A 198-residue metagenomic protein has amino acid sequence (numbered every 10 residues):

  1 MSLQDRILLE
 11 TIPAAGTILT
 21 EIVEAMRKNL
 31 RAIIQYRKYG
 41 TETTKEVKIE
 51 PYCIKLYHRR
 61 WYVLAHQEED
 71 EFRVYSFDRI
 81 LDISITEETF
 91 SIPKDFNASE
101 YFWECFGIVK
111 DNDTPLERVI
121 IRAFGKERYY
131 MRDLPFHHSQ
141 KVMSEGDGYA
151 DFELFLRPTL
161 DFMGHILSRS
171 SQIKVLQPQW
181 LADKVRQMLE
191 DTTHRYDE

Functional and structural regions predicted by a protein language model:
M1-R37: Bulky hydrophobic/aromatic content
V23-Q67, R73: Loop-centered beta-sheet repeat module
E46-K48, V74-F77, D82, R118-I120 (+1 more regions): Well-ordered beta-strand positions in beta-sheet-rich domains
E69-Y101: Flexible linker/loop signature enriched in Pro/Ser/Thr and Pro/Gly
W103-E198: Polybasic (Lys/Arg-rich)
